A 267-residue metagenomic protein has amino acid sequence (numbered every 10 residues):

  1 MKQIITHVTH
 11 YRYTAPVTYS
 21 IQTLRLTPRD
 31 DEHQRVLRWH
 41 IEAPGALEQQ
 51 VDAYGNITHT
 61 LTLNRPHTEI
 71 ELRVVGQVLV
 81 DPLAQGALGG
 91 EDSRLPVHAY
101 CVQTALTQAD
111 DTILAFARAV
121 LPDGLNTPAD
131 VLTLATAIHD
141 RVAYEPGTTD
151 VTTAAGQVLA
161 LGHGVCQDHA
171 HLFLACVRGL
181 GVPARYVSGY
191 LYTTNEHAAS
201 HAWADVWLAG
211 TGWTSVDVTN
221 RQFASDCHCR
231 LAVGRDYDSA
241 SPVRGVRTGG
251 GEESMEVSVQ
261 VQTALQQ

Functional and structural regions predicted by a protein language model:
M1-A84: Intrinsically disordered, low-complexity N-terminal segments that are enriched in acidic
T9, T149, T219: Ser/Thr-centric signal marking residues that sit in or immediately flank functional binding/regulatory motifs
Y19, L26, A43, N56 (+11 more regions): Generic structural "secondary-structure junction" signal
I21, D168-G251: Hydrophobic/aromatic-rich core segments of domains that either
R25-T27, E42-P44, V75, D205 (+3 more regions): Residues in well-ordered beta-strands of folded domains
L47-Q50, H98, F223-R230: Short, surface-exposed linear segments at secondary-structure transitions and domain or protein termini
V80-P82, S93-G164, L172, Y237 (+1 more regions): Secondary-structure boundary elements
A84-E91, V216, V243: Short, charged, solvent-exposed linker or helix-capping segments at domain edges/interfaces that act as flexible hinges
